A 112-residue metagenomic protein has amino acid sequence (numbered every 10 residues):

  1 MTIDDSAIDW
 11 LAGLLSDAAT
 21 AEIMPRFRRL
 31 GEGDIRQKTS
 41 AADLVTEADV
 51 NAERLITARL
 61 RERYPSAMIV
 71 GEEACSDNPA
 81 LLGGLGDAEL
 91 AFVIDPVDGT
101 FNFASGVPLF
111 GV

Functional and structural regions predicted by a protein language model:
M1-V97: N-terminal subdomain of lithium-sensitive/metallo-dependent phosphomonoesterases centered on the IMPase/IPPase/PAP
I94-V112: Short glycine/serine-rich loop segments
